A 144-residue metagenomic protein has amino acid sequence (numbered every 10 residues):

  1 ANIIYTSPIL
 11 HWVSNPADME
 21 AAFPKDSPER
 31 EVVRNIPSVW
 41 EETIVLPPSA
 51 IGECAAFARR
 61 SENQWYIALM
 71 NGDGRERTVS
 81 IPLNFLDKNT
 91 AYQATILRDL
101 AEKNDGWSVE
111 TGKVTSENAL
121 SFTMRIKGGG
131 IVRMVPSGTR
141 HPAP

Functional and structural regions predicted by a protein language model:
I4, I67, K127: Conserved, mostly hydrophobic/aromatic
S7-H11: Mobile "lid/hinge" segments at catalytic clefts and subdomain interfaces of large enzymes
V13, A68-L69, E76-I81, Q93 (+2 more regions): Extended hydrophobic-aromatic, low-complexity segments
A17-Y66, M70, E102-W107: Glycan-recognition and catalytic regions of carbohydrate-active enzymes
M19-K25, D73-R75, L83-Q93, L97-A101: Active/binding-pocket-proximal capping segment
A50-K88, G130-R133: Carbohydrate-binding surface patches
T95-E117: Solvent-exposed beta-strand/loop surfaces of large extracellular or lumenal domains
T111-P144: C-terminal beta-strand-rich structural cap/linker in extracellular carbohydrate-active enzymes
